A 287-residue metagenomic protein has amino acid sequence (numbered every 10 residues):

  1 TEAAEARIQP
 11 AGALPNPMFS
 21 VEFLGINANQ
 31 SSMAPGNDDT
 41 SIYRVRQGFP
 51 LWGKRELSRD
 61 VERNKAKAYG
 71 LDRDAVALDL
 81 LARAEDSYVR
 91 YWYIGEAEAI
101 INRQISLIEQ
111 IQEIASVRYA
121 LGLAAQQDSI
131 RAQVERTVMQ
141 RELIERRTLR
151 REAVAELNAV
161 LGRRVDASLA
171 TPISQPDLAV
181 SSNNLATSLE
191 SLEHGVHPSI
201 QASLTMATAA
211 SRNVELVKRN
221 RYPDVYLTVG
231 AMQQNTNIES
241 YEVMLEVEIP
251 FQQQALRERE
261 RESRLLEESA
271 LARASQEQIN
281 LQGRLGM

Functional and structural regions predicted by a protein language model:
E2-P17, S32-P35, Y43-V61, L71-L78 (+7 more regions): A glycine-/polar-enriched beta->alpha junction
P17-A28, P223-Q233: Transmembrane beta-strand segments that form the barrel wall of outer-membrane beta-barrel proteins
I26, D38, I238-S240: Membrane-spanning beta-strands of outer-membrane beta-barrel proteins
I42-R44, Y88, Y226, E242-M244: Membrane-embedded beta-strand positions in outer-membrane beta-barrel channels/transporters
R73-V196: Periplasmic alpha-helical coiled-coil/stalk elements that build and connect Gram-negative outer-membrane
P198-Q201, L227-V229: Short, well-ordered beta-strand segments in soluble/periplasmic domains
N280-M287: Short, intrinsically disordered, charge-balanced linker/junction segments flanking boundaries in proteins
